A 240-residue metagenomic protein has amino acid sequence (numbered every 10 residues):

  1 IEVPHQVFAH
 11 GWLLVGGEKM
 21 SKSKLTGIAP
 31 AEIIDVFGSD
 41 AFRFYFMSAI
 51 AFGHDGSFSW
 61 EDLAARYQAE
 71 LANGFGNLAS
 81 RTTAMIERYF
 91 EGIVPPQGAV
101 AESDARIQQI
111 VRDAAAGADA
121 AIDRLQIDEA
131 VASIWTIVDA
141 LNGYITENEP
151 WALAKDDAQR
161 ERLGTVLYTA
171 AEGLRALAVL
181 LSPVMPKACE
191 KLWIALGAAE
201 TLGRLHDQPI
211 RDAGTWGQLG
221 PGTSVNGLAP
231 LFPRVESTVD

Functional and structural regions predicted by a protein language model:
I1-V3, M85: Secondary-structure boundary elements
Q6-A9, W193-A195: Beta-strand segments within the central parallel beta-sheet cores of soluble alpha/beta enzyme folds
G11-V100, A199-N226, P230-E236: Catalytic adenosine-cofactor/nucleotide-binding cores of aminoacyl-tRNA synthetases and other
K22, I33-I34, L63-G74, A99 (+5 more regions): Secondary-structure capping and boundary motifs in well-ordered enzyme cores
I28-A29, A114-A116, R175-L177: Short hydrophobic "helix-edge" motifs at membrane interfaces and signal-peptide entry regions
D55-W60, R112-A120: Short, charged/polar, low-complexity loop and linker segments that flank or interrupt alpha-helical bundles
G56, A120, L125-Q126, W135-D240: Basic, alpha-helical terminal appendages of large translation-related enzymes
A79-A118, V138, N142-Q159: Conserved, charged catalytic cores of large soluble enzymes
